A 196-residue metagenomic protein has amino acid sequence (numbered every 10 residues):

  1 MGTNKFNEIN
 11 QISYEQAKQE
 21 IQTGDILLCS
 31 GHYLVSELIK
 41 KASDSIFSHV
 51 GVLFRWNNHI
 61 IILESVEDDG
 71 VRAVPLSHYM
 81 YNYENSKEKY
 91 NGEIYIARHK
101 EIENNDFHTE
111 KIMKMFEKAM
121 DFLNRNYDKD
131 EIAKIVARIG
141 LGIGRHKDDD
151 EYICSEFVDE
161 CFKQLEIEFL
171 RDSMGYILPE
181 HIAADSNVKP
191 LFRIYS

Functional and structural regions predicted by a protein language model:
M1-S196: Cysteine-nucleophile amide-bond enzymes
